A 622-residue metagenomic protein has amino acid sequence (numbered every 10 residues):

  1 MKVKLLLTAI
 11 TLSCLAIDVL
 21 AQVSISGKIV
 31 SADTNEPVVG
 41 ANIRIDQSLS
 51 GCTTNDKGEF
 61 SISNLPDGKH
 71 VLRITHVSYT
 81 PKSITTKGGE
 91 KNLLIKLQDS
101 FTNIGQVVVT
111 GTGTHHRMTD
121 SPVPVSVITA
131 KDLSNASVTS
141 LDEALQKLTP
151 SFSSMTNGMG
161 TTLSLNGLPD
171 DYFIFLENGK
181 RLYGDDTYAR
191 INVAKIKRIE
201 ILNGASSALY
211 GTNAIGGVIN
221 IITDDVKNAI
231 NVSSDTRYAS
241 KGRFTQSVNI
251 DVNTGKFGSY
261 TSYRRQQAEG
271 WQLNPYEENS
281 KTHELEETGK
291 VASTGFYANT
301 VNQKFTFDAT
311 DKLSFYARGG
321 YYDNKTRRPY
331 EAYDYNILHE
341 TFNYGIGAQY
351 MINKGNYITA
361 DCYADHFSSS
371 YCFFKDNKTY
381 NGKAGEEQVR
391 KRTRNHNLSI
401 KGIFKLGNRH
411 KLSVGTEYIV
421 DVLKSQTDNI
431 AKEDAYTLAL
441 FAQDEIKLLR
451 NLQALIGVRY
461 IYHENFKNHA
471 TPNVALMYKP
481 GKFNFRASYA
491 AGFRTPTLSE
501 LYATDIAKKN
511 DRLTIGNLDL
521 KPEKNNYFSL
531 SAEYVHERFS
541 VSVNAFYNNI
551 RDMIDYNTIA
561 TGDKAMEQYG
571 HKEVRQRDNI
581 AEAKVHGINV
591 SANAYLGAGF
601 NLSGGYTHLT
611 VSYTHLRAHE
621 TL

Functional and structural regions predicted by a protein language model:
V30-T34, A41-D46, R73-Y79, K87-S134 (+1 more regions): Short, acidic, small-residue-rich periplasmic hinge/interaction motif at the N-terminus of Gram-negative outer-membrane
S61-N64, S153, K180-A205: Short acidic/polar hinge/loop motifs at secondary-structure boundaries that mediate gating or recognition
E90-K96, L141-A144, L148, T161-S164 (+5 more regions): N-terminal periplasmic accessory domains that precede and gate Gram-negative outer-membrane beta-barrel machines
V125, D142-K180: Extracytoplasmic beta-strand/coil segments of soluble accessory domains associated with Gram-negative outer-membrane
K227-A229, R237, V252-I337: Periplasmic-side early beta-strands and strand-to-turn transitions of outer-membrane beta-barrels
T306-N324, H339-F466, P472-K479, F539-F546 (+2 more regions): Face-selective signature of the C-terminal outer-membrane beta-barrel domain
K325, H366-S370, N429-A431, E464-H469 (+2 more regions): Surface-exposed extracellular loop regions of Gram-negative outer-membrane beta-barrel proteins, predominantly
N408, K447-N451, Y547-N549, Y569-R617: Gram-negative outer-membrane beta-barrel transporters
